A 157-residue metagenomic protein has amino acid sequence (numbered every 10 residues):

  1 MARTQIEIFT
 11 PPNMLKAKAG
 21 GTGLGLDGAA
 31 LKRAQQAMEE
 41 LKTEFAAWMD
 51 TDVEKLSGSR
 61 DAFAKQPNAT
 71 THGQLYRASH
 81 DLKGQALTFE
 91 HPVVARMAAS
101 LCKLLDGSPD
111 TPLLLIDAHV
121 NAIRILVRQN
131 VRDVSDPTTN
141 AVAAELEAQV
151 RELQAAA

Functional and structural regions predicted by a protein language model:
A2-T22, V120, V127-A157: Structural secondary-structure packing elements that flank or coincide with functional cores
L31-G73: Long, amphipathic alpha-helical coiled-coil segments characteristic of histidine-phosphotransfer scaffolds
E44, Q66, F89-P92, T111 (+1 more regions): Residue-level signal for short amphipathic helical patches enriched in basic/charged and nearby hydrophobic residues
M49, H72-L75, V94, A98 (+2 more regions): Hydrophobic packing residues in well-ordered alpha-helices of helical domains and bundles
L56-P67, A86, L105-S108, N130: Secondary-structure edge/capping motif, primarily at the C-terminal ends of alpha-helices and the immediately following
T70-G107: Extended, amphipathic alpha-helices with heptad-repeat/coiled-coil or helix-bundle character that serve as
L101-A118, A122-L126: Long, amphipathic, charge-rich alpha-helical segments that form helical bundles/coiled-coils
